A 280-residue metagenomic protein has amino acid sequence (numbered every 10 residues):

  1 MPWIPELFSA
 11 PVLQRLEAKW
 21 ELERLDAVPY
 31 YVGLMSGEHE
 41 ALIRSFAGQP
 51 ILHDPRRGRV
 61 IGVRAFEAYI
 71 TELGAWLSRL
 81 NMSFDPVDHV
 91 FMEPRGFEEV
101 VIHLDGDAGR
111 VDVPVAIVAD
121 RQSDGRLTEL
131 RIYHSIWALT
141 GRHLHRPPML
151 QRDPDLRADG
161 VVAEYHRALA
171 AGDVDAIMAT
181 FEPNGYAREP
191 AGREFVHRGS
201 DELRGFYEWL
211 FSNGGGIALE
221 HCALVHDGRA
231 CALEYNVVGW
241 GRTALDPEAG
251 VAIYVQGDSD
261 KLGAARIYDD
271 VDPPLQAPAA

Functional and structural regions predicted by a protein language model:
M1-A18, T71-R157, E208-A280: A beta-strand edge to alpha-helix "cap/lid" segment located at domain peripheries
P11-E38, S45, D153-G172: Short, aromatic-enriched amphipathic alpha-helices that serve as compact interaction elements
L13-E17, A27-V28, L52, R56 (+6 more regions): Residues at structural and domain junctions
W20-L25, V32, E38-R95, V174-R229: A solvent-exposed, acidic/Ser-Thr-rich amphipathic alpha-helical stretch
